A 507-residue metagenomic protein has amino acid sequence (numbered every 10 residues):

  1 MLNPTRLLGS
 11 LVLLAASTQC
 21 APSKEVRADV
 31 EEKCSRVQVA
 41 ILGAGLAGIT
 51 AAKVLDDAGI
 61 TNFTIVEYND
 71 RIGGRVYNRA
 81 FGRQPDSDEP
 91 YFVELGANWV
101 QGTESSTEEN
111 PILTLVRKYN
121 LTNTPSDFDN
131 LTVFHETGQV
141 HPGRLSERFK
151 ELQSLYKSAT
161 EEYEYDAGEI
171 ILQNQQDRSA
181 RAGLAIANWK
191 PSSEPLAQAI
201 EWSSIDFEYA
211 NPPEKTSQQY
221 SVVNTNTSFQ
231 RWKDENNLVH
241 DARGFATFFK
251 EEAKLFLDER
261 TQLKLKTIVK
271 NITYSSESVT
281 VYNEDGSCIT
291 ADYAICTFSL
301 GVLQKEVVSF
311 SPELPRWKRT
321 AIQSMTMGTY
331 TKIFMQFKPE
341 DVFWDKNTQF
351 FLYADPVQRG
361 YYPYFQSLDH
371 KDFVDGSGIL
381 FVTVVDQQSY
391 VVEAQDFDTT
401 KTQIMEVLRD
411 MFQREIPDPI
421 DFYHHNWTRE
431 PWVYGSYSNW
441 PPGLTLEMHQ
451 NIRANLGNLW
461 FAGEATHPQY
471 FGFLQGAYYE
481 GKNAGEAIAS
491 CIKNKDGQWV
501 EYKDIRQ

Functional and structural regions predicted by a protein language model:
T5-V12, A21-Q507: FAD-dinucleotide binding site
